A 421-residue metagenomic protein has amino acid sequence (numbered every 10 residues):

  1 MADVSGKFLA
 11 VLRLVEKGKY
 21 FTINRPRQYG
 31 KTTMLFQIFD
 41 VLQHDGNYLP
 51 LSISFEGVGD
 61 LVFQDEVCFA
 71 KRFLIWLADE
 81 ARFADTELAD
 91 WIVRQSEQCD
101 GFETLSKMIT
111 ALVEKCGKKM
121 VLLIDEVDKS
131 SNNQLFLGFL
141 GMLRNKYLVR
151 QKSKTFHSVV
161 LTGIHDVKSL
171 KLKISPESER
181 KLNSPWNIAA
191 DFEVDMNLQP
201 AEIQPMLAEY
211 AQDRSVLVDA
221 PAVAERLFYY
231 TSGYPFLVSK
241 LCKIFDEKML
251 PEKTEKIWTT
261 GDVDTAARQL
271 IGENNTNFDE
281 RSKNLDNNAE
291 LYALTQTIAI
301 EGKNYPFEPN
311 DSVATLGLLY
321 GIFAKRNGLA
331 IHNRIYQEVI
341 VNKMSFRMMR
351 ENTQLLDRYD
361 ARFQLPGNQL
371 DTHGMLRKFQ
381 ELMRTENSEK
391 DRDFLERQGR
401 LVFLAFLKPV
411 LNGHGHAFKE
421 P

Functional and structural regions predicted by a protein language model:
M1-L42, K107, A111-L112: Walker A/P-loop-proximal flanking segment of P-loop NTPase domains
S5, F192, Q199-Y320, R326 (+1 more regions): Winged-helix-like regulatory helical subdomains adjacent to P-loop NTPase cores
T22, H44-D60, L122: Conserved catalytic segments around the Walker B and adjacent sensor/switch elements of P-loop NTPase domains
T33, K154-R214: Alpha-helical sensor/transducer elements of the RecA-like P-loop NTPase core
P50-L51, F55-E56, V62-E87: Conserved NTP-binding/hydrolysis module of P-loop NTPases
S96-D166, K173-R180, P221, R226: Conserved Walker B catalytic segment
N275, Q337-N368: Short, amphipathic alpha-helical interaction segments positioned at domain boundaries
L370-K419: Acidic-basic catalytic patches of nuclease active cores, encompassing PD-(D/E)XK and other metal-cofactor nuclease
